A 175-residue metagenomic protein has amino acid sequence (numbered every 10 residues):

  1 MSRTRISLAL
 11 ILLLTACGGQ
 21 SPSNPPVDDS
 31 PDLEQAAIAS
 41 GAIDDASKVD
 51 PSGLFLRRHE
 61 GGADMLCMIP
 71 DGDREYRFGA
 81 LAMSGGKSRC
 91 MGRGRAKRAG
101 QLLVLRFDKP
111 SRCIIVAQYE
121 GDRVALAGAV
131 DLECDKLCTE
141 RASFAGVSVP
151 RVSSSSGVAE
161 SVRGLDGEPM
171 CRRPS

Functional and structural regions predicted by a protein language model:
M1-T15: Sec-dependent bacterial lipoprotein signal peptides
C17-Q20: Bacterial signal peptide processing site
P25, Y76, K97-G100, G121-D122 (+4 more regions): Extracellular/mature segments of secreted proteins
P26-L66, L126-G128, S148-P174: Tryptophan-anchored aromatic micro-motifs
K48-L56, D73-R77, R98-R106, A125: Short, hydrophobic/aromatic-rich segments at coil-to-beta transitions
E60, D71-D73, P110, D122: Short strand-connecting beta-turns/loops that link adjacent beta-strands
D64-R98: N-terminal glycine/threonine-rich, aromatic-flanked beta-hairpin/loop signature
S84-C134: Contiguous, well-ordered beta-strand patches that form the walls/edges of small beta-barrel/beta-sandwich domains
